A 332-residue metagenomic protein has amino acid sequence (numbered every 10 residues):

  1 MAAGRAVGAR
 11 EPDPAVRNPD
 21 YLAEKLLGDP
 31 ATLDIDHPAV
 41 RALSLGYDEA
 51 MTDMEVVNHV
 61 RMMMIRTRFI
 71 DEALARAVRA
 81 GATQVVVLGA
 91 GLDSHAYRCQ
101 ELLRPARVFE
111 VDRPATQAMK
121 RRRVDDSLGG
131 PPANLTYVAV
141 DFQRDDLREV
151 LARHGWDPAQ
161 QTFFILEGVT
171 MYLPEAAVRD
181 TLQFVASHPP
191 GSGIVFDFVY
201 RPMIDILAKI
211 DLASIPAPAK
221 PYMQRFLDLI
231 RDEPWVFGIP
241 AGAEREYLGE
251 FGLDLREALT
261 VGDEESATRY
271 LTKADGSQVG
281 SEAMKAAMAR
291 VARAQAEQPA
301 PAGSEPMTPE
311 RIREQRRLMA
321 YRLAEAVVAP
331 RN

Functional and structural regions predicted by a protein language model:
M1-V86, L92-V138, P158: Rossmann-like AdoMet
T83, S192, D254: Short acidic/polar active-site loop segments enriched in Thr and Asp
D141-R144: Conserved SAM/SAH-binding loop
L147-P158: Short amphipathic alpha-helix with an adjacent loop that forms part of the alpha/beta core around
W156-A176: A short SAM/SAH-binding and catalytic strip from SAM-dependent methyltransferases
L182, S187-P202: Conserved beta-strand signature within the Rossmann-like core of class I S-adenosyl-L-methionine
I204-N332: Rossmann-like AdoMet/SAM-dependent catalytic core
